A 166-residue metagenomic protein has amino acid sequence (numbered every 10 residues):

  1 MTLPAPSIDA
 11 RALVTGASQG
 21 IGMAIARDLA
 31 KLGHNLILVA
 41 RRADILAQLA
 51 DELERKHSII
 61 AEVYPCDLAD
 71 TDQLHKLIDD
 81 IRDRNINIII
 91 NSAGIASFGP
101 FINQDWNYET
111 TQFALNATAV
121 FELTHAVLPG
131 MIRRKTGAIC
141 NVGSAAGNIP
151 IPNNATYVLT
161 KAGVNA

Functional and structural regions predicted by a protein language model:
S18-G20: Conserved glycine-rich cofactor-binding loop
L32-L49: Conserved glycine-rich Rossmann-like NAD(P)H-binding loop of the short-chain dehydrogenase/reductase
S92-S97: Conserved NAD(P)H cofactor-binding loop of Rossmann-fold oxidoreductase domains
P100-I102, Y108-F113: Substrate-binding pocket helix/loop in short-chain dehydrogenase/reductase
I102, I151-A155: Active-site loop immediately N-terminal to the catalytic Tyr-X3-Lys motif of short-chain dehydrogenase/reductase
T124, T160: Active-site helix of classical SDR
S144: Residue(s) in the substrate-gating loop at a strand-loop-helix junction that position the organic substrate next
